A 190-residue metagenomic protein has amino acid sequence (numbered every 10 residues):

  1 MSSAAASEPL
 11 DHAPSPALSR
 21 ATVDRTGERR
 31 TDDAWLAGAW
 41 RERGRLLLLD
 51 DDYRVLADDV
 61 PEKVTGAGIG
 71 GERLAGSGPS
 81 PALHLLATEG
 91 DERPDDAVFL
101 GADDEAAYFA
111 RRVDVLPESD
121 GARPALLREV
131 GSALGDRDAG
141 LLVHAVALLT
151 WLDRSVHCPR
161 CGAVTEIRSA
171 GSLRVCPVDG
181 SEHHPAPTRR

Functional and structural regions predicted by a protein language model:
M1, L10-H12, L18, F109 (+4 more regions): Aromatic-residue detector
S2-G135: N-terminal alpha-helical interaction blocks
L85, F99, E105, F109 (+4 more regions): Generic detector of bulky aromatic hydrophobic side chains
L86-T88, G135-D136, H144, G180-E182: Intrinsically disordered, low-complexity segments enriched in polar/charged residues with Gly/Pro, especially when
P117-R160: A gly/proline- and charged-residue-enriched helix-loop-helix capping module
V143-R190: Cys/His-rich short segments
